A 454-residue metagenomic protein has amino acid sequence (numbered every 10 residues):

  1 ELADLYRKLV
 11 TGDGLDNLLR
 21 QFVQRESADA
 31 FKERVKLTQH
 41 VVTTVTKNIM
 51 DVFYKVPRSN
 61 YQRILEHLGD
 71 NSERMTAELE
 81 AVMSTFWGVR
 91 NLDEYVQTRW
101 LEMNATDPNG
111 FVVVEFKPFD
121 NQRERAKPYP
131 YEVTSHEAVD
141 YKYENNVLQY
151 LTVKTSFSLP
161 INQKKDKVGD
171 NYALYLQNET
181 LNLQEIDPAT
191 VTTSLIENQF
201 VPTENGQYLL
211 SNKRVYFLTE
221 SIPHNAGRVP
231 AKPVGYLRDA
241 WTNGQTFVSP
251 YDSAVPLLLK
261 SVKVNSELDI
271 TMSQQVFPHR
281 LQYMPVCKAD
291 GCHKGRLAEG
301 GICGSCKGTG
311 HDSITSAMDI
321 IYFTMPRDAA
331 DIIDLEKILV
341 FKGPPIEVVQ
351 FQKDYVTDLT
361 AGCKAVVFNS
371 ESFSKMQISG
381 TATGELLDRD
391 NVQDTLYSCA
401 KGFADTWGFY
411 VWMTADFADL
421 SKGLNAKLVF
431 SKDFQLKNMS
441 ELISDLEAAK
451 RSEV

Functional and structural regions predicted by a protein language model:
E1-Q149, V153-S156: Extended, helix-rich architectural segments
L2, L15, T193, M439-L442: Short amphipathic alpha-helical segments that mediate assembly, nucleic-acid/protein binding, or membrane association
A3, R20, K32, K47-M50 (+15 more regions): Generic detector of well-ordered alpha-helical segments enriched in charged/polar residues, highlighting helical
T46, T76, L176-Q177, P230-P233 (+5 more regions): Alpha-helix initiation/capping motif
L92-V248: Extended, regular secondary-structure scaffolds
P108, T134, G295, G308 (+1 more regions): Glycine-centered flexibility motif
G227-I378: Extended, charged amphipathic alpha-helical segments
H311-V454: Long amphipathic alpha-helical segments
